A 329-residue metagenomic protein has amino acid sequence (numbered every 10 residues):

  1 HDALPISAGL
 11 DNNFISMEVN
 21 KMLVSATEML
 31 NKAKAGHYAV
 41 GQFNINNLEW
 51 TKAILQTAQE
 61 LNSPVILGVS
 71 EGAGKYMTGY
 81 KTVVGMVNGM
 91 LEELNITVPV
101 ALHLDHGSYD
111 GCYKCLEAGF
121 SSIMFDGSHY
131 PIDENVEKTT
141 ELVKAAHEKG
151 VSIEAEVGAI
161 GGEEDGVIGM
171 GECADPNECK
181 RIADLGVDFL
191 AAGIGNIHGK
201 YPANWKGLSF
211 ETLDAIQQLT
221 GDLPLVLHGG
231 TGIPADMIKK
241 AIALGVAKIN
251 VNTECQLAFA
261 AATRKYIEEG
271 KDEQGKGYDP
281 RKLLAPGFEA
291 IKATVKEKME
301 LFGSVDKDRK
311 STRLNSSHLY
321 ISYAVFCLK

Functional and structural regions predicted by a protein language model:
H1-K21: Short, Lys/Arg-enriched N-terminal segments with co-localized hydrophobic residues within the first ~10-30 amino acids
H1-L4, L314-S317, I321: Short, small-residue-biased leader/transition segments that mark boundaries at the very start of proteins
F14, Y320-F326: Aromatic (phenylalanine/tyrosine) cluster motif
V19-G41, N88: N-terminal amphipathic alpha-helix/helix-capping segment at the start of soluble metabolic enzymes
A26-L30, L48-G72, T82-T97, Y109-G221 (+2 more regions): Alpha/beta enzyme core
I45, L102-S108, P224-A235: Glycine-rich beta-to-alpha transition loops that act as phosphate-gripper elements at the mouths of alpha/beta enzyme
E156, L227-T231, V251: Glycine-rich beta-strand-to-loop/alpha-helix junction loops that act as flexible
P234-R313: C-terminal alpha-helical cap/extension of soluble enzyme domains
